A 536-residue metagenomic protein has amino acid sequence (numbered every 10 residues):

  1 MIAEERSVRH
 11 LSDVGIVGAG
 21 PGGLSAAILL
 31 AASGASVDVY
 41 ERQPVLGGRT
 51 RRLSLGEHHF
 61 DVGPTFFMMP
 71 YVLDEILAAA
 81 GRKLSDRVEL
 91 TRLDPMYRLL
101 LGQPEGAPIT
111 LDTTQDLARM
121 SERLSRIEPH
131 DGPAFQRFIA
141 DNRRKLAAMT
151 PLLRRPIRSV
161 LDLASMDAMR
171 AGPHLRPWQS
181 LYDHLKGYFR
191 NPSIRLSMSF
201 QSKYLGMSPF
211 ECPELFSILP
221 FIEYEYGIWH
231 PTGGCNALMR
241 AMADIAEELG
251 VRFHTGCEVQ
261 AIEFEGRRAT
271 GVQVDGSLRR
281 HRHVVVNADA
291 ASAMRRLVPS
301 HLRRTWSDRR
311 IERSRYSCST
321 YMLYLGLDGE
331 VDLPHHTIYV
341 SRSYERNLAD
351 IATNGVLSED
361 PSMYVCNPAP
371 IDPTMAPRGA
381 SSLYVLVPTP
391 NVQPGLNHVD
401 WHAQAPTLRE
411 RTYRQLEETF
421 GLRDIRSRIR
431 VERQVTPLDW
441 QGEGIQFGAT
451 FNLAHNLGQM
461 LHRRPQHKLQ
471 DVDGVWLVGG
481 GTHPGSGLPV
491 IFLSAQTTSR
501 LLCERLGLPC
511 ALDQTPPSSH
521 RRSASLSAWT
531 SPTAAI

Functional and structural regions predicted by a protein language model:
M1-V14, A32-S33, C510-I536: Extreme N-terminal leader/targeting segments of oxidoreductases
R6-A147: N-terminal glycine-rich phosphate/pyrophosphate-binding loop and immediately adjacent elements
R9, Q260-P377, S519: Mid-domain catalytic core of redox enzymes that form a hydrophobic substrate pocket/lid adjacent to a catalytic redox
G102-C212: Rossmann-like flavin
P173-L181, Y224-D244, D400-L408: Short beta-strand to alpha-helix junction loop
N191-L205, D360-C366, L422-P484: A glycine-rich dinucleotide-binding beta-alpha-beta segment and adjacent secondary-structure elements that constitute
I218-A269: Helical element adjacent to the flavin cofactor pocket in flavoenzyme catalytic cores
D328-W440: C-terminal segments that line or cap access tunnels to active or ligand-binding sites in enzymes and enzyme-associated
